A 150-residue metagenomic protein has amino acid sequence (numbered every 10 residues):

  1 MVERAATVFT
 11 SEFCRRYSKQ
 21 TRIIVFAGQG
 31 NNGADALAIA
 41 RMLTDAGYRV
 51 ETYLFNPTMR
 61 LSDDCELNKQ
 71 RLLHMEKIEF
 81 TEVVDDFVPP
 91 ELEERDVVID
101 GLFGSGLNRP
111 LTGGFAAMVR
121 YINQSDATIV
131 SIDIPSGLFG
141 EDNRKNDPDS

Functional and structural regions predicted by a protein language model:
M1-F26: An N-terminal, well-structured beta->alpha segment
K19-S150: Glycine-rich phosphate/dinucleotide-binding loop and adjoining beta-alpha-beta core of small-molecule
